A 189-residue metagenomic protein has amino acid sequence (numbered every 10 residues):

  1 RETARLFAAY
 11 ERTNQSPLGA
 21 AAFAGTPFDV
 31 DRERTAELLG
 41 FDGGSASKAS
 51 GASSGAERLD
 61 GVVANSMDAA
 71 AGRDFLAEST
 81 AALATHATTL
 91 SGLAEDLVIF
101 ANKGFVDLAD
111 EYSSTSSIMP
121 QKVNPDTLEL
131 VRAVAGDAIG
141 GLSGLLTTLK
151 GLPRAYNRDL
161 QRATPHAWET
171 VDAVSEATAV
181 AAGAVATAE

Functional and structural regions predicted by a protein language model:
R1-G51, G55-L76: Glycine-rich, mobile lid/loop segments that gate access to catalytic sites or pores
E2-L6, R34, T85, T89-G92 (+3 more regions): Alpha-helical scaffold segments in carbohydrate-active enzymes
A8-Q15, F100-L108, N157: Flexible, glycine/charged-enriched surface loops at secondary-structure junctions
N14-G25, S113-L128: Extended, non-catalytic structural segments that build the interaction scaffolds of large macromolecular assemblies
G61-L83, T115-T127, A163: Disorder-to-helix initiation segments
A77-V106, H166-D172: Structured ligand/cofactor/substrate-binding pocket environments in proteins
A87, N102, L108-E111, I118 (+1 more regions): Cation-handling catalytic/transport regions enriched in His/Asp/Glu
G104, M119-E189: Glycine-rich cofactor/substrate-binding loops
